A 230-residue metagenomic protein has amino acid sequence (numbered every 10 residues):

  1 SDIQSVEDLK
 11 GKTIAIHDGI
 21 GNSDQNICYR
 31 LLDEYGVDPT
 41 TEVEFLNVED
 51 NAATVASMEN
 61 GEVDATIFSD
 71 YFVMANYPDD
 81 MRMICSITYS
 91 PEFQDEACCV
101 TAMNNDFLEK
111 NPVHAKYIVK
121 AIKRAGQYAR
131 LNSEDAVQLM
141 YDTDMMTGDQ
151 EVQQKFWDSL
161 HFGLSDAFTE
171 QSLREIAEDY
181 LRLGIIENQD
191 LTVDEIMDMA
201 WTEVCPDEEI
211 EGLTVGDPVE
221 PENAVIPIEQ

Functional and structural regions predicted by a protein language model:
S1, V6-Y77, R174: Bilobed "Venus flytrap"/periplasmic-binding protein-like clamshell domains and structurally analogous long
D2-T13, K110, E187-D190, I228-Q230: Immediate post-signal peptide segment of exported/extracytoplasmic ligand-binding proteins
Q4, D33, D38, R82 (+2 more regions): Short coil/loop linkers at secondary-structure junctions
K10, A97-C99, I176: Residues that flank catalytic or metal-binding motifs in active/ligand-binding sites
V43-L46, Q154-L164, L191-V204: Short linear loop/turn motifs
A52-D142: Pocket-lining segment of extracytoplasmic ligand-binding domains
K110-N188: Secondary-structure end/capping motifs
L181-Q230: Conserved C-terminal helix/tail region of periplasmic/extracytoplasmic solute-binding proteins
